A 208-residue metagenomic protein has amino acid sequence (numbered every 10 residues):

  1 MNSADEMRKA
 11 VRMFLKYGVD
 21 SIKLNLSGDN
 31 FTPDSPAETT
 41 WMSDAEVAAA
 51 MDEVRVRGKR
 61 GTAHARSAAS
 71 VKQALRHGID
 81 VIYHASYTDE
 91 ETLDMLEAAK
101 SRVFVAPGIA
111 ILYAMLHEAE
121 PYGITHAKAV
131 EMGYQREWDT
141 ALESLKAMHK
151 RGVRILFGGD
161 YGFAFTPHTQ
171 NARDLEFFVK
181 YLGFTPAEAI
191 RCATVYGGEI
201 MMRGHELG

Functional and structural regions predicted by a protein language model:
M1-K23, D52: Alpha-helical scaffold segments that flank or form the walls of functional sites
K9, M13, A45-D52, E91-D94 (+3 more regions): Alpha-helical scaffolding segments of alpha/beta enzyme cores, especially the outer helices of TIM-barrel or partial
F14-K16, L96-K100, M148-K150: Extracellular/periplasmic catalytic domains that process cell-envelope and extracellular macromolecules
N25-D139, L156, Y161-F163, G183-F184 (+1 more regions): Active-site core of metal-dependent hydrolases
V56, K128-A129, W138-G208: His/Asp/Glu-enriched, well-ordered alpha-helical/loop segment that forms or immediately abuts the divalent-metal
